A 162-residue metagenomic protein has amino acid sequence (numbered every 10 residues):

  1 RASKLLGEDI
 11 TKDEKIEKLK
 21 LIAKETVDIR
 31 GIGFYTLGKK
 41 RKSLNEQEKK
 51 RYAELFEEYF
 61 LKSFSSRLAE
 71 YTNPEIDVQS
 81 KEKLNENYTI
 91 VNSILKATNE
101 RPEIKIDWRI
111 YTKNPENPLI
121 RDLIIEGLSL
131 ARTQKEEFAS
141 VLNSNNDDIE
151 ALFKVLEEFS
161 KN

Functional and structural regions predicted by a protein language model:
R1-F64, L68: Early exported N-terminus immediately downstream of N-terminal targeting peptides
D9, E82, I124-G127: Short loop or secondary-structure boundary microenvironments that flank and position key functional residues
L37-K39, E70-E75, S140-L142: Juxtamembrane/interface motifs at transmembrane-helix termini
R41, E58-Y59, A97-T98, I125-L130: Solvent-exposed loop/turn segments at secondary-structure junctions within structured extracellular/periplasmic domains
K62-I104, V155, F159-N162: Surface-exposed, charged secondary-structure patches
E103-R132: Short beta-strand edge/turn micro-motifs at domain boundaries
D122-N162: Low-complexity, intrinsically disordered terminal/linker segments enriched in charged and Gly/Pro repeats
